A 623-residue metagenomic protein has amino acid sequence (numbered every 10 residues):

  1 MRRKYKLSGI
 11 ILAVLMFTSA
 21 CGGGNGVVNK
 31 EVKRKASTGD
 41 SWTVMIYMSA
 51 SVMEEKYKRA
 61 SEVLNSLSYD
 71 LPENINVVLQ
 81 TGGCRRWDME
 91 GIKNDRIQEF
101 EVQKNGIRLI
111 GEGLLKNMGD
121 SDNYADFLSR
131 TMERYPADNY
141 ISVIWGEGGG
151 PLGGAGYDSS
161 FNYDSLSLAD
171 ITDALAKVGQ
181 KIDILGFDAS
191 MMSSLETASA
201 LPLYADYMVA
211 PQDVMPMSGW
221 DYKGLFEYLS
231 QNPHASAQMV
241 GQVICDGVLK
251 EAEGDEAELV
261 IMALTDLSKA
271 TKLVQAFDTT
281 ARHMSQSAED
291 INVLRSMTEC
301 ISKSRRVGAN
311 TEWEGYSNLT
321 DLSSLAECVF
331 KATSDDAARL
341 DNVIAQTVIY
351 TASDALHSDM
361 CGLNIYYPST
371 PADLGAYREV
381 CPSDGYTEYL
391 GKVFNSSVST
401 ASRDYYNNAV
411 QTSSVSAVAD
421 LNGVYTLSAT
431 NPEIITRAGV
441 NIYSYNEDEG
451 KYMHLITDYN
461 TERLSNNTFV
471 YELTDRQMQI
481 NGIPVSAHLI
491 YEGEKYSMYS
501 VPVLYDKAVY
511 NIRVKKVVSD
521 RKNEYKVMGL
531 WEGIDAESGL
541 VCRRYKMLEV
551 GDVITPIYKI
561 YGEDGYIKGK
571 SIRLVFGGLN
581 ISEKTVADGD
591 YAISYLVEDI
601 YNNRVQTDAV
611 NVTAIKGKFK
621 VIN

Functional and structural regions predicted by a protein language model:
M1-G9: Bacterial N-terminal signal peptides that target proteins for export
F17-A20: C-terminal motif of bacterial Sec signal peptides marking the signal peptidase cleavage site
G23-P136: N-terminal extension/subdomain marker
V28-S37, G150-P151, A155-F187, M192-N623: Terminal, contiguous helix-loop blocks that mediate binding/assembly
T43-Y47, N76-T81, Y140-I144, D183-F187 (+2 more regions): Structural recognition of the beta-strand scaffold that forms the well-ordered cores of secreted hydrolase catalytic
A50, T81-R86, E147-G148, A189-M191 (+1 more regions): Short beta-alpha junction loops
R85-I97, G149-N162: Short, surface-exposed glycine/acidic/tryptophan-bearing loops
T131-P151: Active-site groove signature of glycoside hydrolases
